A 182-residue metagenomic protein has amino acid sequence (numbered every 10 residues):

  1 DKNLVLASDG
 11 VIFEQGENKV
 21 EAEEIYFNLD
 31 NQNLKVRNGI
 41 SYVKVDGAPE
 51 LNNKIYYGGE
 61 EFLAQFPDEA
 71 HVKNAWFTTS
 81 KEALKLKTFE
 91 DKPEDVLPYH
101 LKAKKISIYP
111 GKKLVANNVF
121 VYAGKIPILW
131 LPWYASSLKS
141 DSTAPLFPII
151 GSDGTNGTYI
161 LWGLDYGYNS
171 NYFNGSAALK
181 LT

Functional and structural regions predicted by a protein language model:
D1-T182: Structural signature for solvent-exposed beta-strand/loop edge elements and short helix-capping sites, enriched
